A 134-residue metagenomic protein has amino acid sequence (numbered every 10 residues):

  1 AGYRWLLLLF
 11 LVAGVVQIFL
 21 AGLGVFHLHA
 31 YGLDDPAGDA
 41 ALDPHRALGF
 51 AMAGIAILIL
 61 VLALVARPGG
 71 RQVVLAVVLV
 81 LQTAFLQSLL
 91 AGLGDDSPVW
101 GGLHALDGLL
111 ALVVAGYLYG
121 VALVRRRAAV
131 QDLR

Functional and structural regions predicted by a protein language model:
A1-R134: Polytopic transmembrane helical bundles with strong interfacial aromatic enrichment
